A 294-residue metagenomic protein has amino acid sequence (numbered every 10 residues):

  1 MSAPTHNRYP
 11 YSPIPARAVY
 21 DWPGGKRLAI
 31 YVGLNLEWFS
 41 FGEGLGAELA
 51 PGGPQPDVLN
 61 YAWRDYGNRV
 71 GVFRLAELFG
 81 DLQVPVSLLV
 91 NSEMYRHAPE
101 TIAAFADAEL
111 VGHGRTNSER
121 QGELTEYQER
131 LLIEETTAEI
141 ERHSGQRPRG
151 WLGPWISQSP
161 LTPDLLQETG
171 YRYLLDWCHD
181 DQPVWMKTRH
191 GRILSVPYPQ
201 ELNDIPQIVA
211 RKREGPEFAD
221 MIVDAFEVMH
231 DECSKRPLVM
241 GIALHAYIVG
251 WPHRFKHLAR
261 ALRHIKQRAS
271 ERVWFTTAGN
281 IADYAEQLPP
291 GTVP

Functional and structural regions predicted by a protein language model:
S2-G24, A138-R236: Active-site-adjacent pocket scaffolds in enzyme catalytic domains
P4-D107: Active-site beta->alpha N-cap acidic-glycine motif
P13, Y173, V223-P294: C-terminal domain-boundary segment and adjacent tail
G33, V111, L174, F275: Generic enzyme active-site microenvironment
P54-P56, F73, G80-S159, R189-G191 (+3 more regions): Metal-dependent polysaccharide deacetylase catalytic core of the NodB/CE4 family, i.e., the active-site-bearing domain
L78-L82, A104, E139, H143 (+2 more regions): Alpha-helical structural signal in soluble globular domains
A98-P99, P160-P163, P252-L258: Conserved strand-to-helix beginnings and helix N-cap segments that scaffold or border functional pockets
L124-L132, R213-E217, H253, H257: Alpha-helix N-cap and loop-to-helix initiation/capping positions
